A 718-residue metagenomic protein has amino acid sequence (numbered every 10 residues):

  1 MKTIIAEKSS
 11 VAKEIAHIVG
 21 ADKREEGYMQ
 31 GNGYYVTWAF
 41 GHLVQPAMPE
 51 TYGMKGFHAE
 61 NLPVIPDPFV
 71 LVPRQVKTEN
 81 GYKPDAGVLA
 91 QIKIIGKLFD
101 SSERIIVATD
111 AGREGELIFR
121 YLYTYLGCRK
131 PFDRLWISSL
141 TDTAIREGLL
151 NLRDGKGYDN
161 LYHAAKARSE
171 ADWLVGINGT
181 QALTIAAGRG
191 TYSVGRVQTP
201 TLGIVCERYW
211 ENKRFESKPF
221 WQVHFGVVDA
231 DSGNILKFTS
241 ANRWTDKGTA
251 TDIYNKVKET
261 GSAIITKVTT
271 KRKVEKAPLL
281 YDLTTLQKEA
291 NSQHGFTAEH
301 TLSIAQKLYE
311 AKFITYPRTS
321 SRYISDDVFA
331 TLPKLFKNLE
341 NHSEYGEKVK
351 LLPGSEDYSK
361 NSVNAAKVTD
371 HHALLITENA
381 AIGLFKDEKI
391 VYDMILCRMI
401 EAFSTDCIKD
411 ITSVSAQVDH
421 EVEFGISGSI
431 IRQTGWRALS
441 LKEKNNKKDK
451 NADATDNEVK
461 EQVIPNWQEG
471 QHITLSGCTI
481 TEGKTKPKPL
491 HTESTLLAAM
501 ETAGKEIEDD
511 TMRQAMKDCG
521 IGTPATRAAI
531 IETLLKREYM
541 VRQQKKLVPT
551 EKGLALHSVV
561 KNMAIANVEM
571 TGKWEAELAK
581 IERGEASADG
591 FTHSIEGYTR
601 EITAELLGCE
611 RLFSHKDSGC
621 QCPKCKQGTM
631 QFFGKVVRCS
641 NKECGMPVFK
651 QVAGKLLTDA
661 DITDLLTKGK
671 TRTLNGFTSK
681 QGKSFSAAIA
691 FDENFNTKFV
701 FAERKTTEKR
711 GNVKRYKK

Functional and structural regions predicted by a protein language model:
M1-S169, W173, G179, K447 (+1 more regions): Intrinsically disordered, low-complexity regulatory segments
M1-T3, T109-A111, G188-T191, T270-L279 (+4 more regions): Conserved short loop/turn motifs at secondary-structure junctions
K2, E25, G81, Y125 (+4 more regions): Basic, low-complexity terminal or inter-domain segments flanking catalytic cores
S9-A16, G33-V36, F40, A59-L62 (+21 more regions): Amphipathic alpha-helical transducer elements in NTP-driven molecular machines
G87, D100, D142-F225, T270-K271: C-terminal or mid-to-C-terminal helical accessory/interaction module adjacent to the motor/catalytic core
W221-V227, T412-Q417: Short polybasic amphipathic segments
T245-Y281, Q287: Metal- or metallocofactor-binding catalytic centers and their adjacent structured scaffolds across diverse enzyme
